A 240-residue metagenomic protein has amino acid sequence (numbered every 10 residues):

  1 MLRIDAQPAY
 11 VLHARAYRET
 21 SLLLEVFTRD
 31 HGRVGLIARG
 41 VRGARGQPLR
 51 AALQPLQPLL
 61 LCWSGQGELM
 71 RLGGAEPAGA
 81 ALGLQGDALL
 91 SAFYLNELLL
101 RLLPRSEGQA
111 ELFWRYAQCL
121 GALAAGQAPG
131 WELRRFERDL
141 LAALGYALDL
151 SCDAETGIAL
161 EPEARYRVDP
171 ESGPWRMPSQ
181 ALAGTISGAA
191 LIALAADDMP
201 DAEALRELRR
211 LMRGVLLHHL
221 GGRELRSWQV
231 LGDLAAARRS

Functional and structural regions predicted by a protein language model:
M1-L23, F27-S240: Non-catalytic alpha-helical scaffolds and adjoining flexible linkers that form interface surfaces for assembly
